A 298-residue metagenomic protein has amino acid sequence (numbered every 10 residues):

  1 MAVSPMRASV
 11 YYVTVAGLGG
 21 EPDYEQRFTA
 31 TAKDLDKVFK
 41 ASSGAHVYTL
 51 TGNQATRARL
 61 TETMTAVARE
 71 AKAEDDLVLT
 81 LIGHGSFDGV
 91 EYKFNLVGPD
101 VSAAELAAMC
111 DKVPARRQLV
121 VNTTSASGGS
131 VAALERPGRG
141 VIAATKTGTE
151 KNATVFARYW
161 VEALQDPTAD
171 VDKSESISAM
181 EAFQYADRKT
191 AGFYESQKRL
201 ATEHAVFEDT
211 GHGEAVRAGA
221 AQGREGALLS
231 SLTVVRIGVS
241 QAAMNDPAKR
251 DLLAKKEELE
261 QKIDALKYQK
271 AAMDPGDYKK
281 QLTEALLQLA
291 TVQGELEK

Functional and structural regions predicted by a protein language model:
S4-K298: Cysteine endopeptidase catalytic domains of the caspase/legumain-like
